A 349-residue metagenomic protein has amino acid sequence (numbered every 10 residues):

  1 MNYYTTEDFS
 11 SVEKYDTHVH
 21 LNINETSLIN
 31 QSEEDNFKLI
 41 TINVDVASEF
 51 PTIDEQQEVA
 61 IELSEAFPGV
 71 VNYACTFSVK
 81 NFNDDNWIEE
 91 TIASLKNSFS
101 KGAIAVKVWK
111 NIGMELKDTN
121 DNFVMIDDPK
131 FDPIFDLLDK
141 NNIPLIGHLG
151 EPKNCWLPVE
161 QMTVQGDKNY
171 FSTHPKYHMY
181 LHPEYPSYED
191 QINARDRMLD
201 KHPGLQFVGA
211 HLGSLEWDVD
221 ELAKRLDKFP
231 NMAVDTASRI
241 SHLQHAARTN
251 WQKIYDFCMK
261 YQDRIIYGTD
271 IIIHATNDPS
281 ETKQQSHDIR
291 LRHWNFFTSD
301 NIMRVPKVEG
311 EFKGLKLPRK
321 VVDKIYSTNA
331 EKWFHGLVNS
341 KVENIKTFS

Functional and structural regions predicted by a protein language model:
M1-V70, E89-E90, E309, N329: An N-terminally biased module of ancient metal coordination in phosphate/nucleic-acid-related enzymes
T5-E7, Q57-M179, P183-E184, A233 (+1 more regions): Active-site gating/metal-coordination segments in enzymes
E13-V19, L39-I42, V71-T76, V106-V108 (+4 more regions): Hydrophobic faces of well-ordered beta-strands that scaffold small-molecule active sites in alpha/beta enzyme cores
H18-T26, V46-Q56, K80-E89, L116 (+4 more regions): Acidic-and-aromatic substrate-binding clefts and catalytic sites of carbohydrate-active enzymes
H20, D45, N111-M114, G150-E151 (+1 more regions): Flexible loop residues that form catalytic and substrate-binding hotspots at small-molecule/glycan-binding clefts
I23, P183, Y188-R197, H202-S349: H/E-rich (His + Asp/Glu) clusters that bind or coordinate divalent metals
T26-L28, D85-W87, D118, W156-Q161 (+2 more regions): Short aromatic-enriched loop/helix-cap "lid" or pocket-rim segments at secondary-structure transitions that line
Q31-S32, L63, S98, L138 (+2 more regions): Generic structural signal for hydrophobic
